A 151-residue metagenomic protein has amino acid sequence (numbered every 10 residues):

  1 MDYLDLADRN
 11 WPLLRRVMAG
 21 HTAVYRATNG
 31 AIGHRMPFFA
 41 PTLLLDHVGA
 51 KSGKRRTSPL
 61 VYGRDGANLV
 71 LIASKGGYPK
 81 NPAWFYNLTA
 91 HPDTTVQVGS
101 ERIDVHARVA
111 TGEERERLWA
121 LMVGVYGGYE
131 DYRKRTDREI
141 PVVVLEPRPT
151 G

Functional and structural regions predicted by a protein language model:
M1-R35: Extreme N-terminal tail/first-helix region
A40-S74: Short beta-strand segments
T42, I140-V142: Short hydrophobic/aromatic beta-strand or adjacent loop that forms the aromatic wall/cage of a ligand/substrate-binding
D65-A67, E101, T150: Short strand-connecting beta-turns/loops that link adjacent beta-strands
K75-Y129, R135-E139, P147: Short, structured beta-strand-loop surface elements
L145-G151: Short beta-strand-to-coil "C-cap" segments at the C-terminal boundary of structured domains/repeats, marking
